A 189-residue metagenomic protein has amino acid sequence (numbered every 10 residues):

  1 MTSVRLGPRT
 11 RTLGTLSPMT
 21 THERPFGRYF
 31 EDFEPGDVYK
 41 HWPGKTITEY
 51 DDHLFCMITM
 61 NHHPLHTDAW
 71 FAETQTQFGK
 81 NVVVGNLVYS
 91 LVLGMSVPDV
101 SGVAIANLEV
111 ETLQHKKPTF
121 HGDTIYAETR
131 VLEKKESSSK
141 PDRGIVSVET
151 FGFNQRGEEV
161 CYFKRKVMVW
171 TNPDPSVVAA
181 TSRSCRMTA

Functional and structural regions predicted by a protein language model:
L16-V110, C161, N172-A189: Hot-dog-fold acyl-thioester-processing enzymes
V38-K40, T124, R143-I145, V160-Y162: A general secondary-structure signal for short beta-strands and their flanking turns/coil in non-transmembrane regions
V110-N154: Hydrophobic beta-sheet segments that form the core/acyl-binding groove of ACP/CoA-dependent acyl-chain-processing
S147-F153, E158-S176: Flexible glycine-rich active-site/ligand-binding loops centered on an Asp-His dyad
